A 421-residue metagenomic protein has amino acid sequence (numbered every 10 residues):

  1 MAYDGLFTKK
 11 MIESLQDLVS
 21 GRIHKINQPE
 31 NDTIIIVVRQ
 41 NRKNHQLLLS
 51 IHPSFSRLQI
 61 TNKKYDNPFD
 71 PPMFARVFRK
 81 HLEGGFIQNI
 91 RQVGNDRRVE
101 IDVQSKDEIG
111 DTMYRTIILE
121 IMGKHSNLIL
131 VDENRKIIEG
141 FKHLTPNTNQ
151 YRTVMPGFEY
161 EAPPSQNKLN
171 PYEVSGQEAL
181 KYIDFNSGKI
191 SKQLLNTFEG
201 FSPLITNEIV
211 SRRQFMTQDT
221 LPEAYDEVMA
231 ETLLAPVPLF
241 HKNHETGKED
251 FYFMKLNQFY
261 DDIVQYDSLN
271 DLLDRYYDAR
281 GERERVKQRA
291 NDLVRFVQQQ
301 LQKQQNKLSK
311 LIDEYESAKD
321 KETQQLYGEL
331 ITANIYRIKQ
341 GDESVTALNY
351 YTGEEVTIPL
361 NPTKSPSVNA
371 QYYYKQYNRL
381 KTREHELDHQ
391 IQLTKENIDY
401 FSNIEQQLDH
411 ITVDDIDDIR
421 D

Functional and structural regions predicted by a protein language model:
M1-D421: Extended, highly charged segments
